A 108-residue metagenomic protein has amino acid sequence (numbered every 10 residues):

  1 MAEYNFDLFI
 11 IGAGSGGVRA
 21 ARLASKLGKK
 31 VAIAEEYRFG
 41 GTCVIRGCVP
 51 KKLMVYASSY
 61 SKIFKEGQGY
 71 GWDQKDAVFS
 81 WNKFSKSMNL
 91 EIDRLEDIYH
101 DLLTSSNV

Functional and structural regions predicted by a protein language model:
A2-G16: Beta1/beta-strand and adjacent pyrophosphate-binding region of the FAD-binding site in flavoprotein oxidoreductases
E3-F6, R22-K29, A34-V108: Glycine-rich flavin
